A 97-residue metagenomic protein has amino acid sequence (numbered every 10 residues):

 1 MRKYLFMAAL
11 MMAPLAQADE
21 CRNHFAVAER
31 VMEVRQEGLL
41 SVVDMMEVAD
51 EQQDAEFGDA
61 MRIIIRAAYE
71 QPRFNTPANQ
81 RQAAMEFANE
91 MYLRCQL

Functional and structural regions predicted by a protein language model:
M1-Y4: Positively charged n-region of N-terminal signal peptides that target proteins for export
F6-M11: Hydrophobic alpha-helical targeting segments used for export or membrane insertion
A13-A16: N-terminal signal peptide c-region/cleavage motif recognized by signal peptidases
A18-D19, L97: Short glycine/proline-enriched coil/turn segments at helix->beta-strand junctions
D19-V34: Short N-terminal segments immediately surrounding and downstream of signal-peptide cleavage
L39-L97: Compact alpha-helical subdomains of small soluble proteins
